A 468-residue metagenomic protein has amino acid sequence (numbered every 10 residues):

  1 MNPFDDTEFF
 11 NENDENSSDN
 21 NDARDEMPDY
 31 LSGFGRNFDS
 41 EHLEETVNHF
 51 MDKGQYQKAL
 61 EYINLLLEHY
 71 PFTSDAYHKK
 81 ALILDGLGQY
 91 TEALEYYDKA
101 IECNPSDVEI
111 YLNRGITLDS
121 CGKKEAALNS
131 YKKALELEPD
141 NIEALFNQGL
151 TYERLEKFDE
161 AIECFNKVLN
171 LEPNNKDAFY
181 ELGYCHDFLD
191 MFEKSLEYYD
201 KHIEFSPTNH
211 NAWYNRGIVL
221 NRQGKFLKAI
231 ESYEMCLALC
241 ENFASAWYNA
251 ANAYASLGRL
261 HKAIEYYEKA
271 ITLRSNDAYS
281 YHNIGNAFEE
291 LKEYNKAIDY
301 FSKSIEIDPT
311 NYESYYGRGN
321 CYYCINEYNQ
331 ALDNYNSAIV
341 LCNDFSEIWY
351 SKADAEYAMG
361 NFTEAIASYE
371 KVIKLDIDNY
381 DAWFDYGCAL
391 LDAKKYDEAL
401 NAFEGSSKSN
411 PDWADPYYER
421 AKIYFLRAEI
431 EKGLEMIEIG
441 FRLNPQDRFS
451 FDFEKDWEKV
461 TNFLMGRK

Functional and structural regions predicted by a protein language model:
N2-F4, R442-K468: Terminal, low-structured helical/coil segments at or just beyond the last alpha-helical repeat
L66, K99-A100, K133-A134, K167-V168 (+8 more regions): Canonical positions in the second alpha-helix
H78-D85, E109-S120, E143-R154, K176-F188 (+7 more regions): Conserved alpha-helical positions within TPR/SEL1-like repeat arrays
Y418, K422-F449: TPR/TPR-like (Sel1-like) alpha-helical repeat modules
